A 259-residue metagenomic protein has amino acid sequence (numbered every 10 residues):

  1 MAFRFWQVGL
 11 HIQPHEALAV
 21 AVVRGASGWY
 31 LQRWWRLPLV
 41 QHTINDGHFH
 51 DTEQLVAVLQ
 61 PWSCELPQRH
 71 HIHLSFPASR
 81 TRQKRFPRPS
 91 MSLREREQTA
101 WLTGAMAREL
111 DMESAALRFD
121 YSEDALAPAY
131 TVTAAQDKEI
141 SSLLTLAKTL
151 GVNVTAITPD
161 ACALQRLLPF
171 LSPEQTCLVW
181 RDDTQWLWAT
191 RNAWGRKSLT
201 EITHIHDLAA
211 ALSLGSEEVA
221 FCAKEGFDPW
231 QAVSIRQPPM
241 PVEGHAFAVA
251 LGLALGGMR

Functional and structural regions predicted by a protein language model:
M1-R259: Hydrophobic/aromatic-enriched cytosolic interaction surfaces used to assemble or bind macromolecules
